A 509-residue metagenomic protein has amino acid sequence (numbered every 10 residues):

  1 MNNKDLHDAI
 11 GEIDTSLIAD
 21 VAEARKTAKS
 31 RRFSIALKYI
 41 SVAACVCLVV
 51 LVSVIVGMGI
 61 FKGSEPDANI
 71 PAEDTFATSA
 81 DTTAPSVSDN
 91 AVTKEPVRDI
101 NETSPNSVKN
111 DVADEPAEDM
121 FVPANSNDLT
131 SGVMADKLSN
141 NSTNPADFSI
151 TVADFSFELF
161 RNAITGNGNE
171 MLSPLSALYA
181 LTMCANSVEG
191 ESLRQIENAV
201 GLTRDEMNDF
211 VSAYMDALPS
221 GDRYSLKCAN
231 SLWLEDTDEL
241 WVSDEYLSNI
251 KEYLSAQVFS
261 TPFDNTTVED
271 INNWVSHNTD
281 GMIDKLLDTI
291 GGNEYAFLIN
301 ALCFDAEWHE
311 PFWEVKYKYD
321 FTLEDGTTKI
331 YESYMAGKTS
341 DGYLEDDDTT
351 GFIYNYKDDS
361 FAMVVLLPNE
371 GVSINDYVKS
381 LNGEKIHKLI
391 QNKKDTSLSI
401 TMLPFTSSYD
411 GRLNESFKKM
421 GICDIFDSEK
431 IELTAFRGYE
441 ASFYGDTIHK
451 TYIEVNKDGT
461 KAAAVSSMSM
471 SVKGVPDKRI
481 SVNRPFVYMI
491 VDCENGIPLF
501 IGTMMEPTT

Functional and structural regions predicted by a protein language model:
M1-R32: Disordered, charged N-terminal biogenesis/targeting segments of membrane/secreted proteins
S30-G57: Internal signal-anchor transmembrane helix that establishes type II topology
K38, L51, N125, G132 (+7 more regions): Non-catalytic interaction/Regulatory regions outside core domains
V54-I60, P66-F263: Detector for small/aliphatic-rich hydrophobic stretches
P116-F121, N167, M207-N369, D376 (+1 more regions): Non-catalytic, conformational "gating/processing" segments within enzyme and secreted inhibitor domains
S156, D348-G351, K450, N483-Y488: Short glycine-rich loop/turn motifs
N169-L193, I353-N355, P476-T509: Feature captures eukaryotic membrane-trafficking machinery centered on endolysosomal pathways and lysosome-related
V372-S373, P498: Short beta-strands and strand-coil junctions in structured, solvent-facing domains, enriched
